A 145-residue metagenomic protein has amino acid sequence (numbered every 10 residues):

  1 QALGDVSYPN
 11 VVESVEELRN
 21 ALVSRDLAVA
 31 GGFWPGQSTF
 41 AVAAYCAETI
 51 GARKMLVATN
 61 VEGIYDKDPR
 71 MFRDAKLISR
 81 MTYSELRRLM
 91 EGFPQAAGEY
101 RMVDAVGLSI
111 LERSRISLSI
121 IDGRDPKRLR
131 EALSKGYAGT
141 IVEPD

Functional and structural regions predicted by a protein language model:
Q1-D145: C-terminal catalytic "cap/lid" subdomain
